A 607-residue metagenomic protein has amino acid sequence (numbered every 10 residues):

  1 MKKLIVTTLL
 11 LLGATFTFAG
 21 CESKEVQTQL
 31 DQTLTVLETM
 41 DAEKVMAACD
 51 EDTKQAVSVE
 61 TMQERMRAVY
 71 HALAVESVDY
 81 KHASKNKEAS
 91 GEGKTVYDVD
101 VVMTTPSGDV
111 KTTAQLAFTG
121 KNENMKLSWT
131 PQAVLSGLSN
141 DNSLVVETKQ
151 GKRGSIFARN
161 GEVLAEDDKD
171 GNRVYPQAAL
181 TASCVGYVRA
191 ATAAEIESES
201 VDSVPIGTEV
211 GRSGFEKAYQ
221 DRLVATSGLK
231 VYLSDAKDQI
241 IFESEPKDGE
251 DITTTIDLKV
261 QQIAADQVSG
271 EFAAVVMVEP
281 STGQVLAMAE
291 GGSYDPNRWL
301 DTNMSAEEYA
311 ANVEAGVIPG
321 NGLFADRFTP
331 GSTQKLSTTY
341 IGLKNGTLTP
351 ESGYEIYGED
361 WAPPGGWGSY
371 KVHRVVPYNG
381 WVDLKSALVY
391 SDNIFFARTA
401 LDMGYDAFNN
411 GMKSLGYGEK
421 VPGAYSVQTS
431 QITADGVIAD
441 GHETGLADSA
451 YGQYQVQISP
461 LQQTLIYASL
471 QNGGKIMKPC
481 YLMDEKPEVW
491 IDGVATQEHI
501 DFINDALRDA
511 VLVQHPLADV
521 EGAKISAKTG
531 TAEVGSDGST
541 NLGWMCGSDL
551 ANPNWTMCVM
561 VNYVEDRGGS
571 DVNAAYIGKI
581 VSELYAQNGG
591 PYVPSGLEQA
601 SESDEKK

Functional and structural regions predicted by a protein language model:
M1-L4: Positively charged n-region of N-terminal signal peptides that target proteins for export
T8-F16: Bacterial N-terminal signal peptides
F18-G20: C-terminal motif of bacterial Sec signal peptides marking the signal peptidase cleavage site
E22-K24, E64-A274, M288-G322, R327 (+2 more regions): Extracytoplasmic/periplasmic proteins that interact with beta-lactams or build/remodel peptidoglycan
T39-V57: Short, well-ordered alpha-helical segments enriched in acidic and aromatic residues
Q239-I240, S281-S332, S337-Y563, S601-K607: Beta-lactam-recognizing serine transpeptidase/beta-lactamase-like catalytic domain environment
V275-P280: Short hydrophobic alpha-helical segments used for membrane anchoring or interfacial signaling
P487, A575-K607: Short, gly/Ser/Thr-rich active-site loops of penicillin-recognizing serine hydrolases
